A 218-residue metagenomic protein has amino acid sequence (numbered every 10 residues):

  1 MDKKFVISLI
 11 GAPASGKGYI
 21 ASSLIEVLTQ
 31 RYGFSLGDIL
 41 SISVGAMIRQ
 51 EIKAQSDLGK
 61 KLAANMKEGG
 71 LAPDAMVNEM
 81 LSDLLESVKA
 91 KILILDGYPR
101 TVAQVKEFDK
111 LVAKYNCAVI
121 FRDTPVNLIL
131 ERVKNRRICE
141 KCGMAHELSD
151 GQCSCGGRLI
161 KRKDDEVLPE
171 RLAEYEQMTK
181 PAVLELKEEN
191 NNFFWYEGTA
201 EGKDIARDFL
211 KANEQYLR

Functional and structural regions predicted by a protein language model:
M1-R218: Glycine-rich phosphate-binding loop of ATP-dependent small-molecule kinases
